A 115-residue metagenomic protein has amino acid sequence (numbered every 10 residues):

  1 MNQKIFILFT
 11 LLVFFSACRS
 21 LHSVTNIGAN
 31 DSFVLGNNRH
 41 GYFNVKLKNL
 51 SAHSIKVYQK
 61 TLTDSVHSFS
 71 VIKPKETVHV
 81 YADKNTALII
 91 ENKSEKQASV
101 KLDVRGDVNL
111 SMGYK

Functional and structural regions predicted by a protein language model:
M1-I5: Positively charged n-region of N-terminal signal peptides that target proteins for export
F15-A17: C-terminal motif of bacterial Sec signal peptides marking the signal peptidase cleavage site
R19-L21: Bacterial signal peptide processing site
V24-S32, G36-H40, P74-K75, D83-N85: Tight coil/turn sites that cap or link beta-strands
G41-V45: Structural beta-strand segments of beta-rich domains
L47-S51, I90-S94, L102-V104: Asparagine-centered strand-capping/turn motif at beta-strand->loop junctions
A52-S68: Short, surface-exposed beta-strand/strand-loop-strand elements in extracellular ectodomains
S94-K115: C-terminal partner/receptor-binding element of secreted or periplasmic proteins
